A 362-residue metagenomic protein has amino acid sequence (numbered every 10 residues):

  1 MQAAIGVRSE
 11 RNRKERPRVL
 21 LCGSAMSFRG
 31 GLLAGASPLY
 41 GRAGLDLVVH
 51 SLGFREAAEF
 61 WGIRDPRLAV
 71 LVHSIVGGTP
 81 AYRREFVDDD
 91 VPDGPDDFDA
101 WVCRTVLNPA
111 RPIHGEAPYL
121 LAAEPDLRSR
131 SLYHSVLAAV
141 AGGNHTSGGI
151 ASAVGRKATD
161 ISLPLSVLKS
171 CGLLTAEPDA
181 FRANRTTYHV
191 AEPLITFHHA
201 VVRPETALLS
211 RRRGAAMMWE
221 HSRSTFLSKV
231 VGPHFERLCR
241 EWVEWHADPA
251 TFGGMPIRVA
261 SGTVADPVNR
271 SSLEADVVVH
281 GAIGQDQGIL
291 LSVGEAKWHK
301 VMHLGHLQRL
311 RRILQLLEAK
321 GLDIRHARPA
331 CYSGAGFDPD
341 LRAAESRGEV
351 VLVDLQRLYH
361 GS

Functional and structural regions predicted by a protein language model:
A3-A36: Sensor-1/coupling segment of RecA-like P-loop NTPase cores
L21-L32, T79, S333-G336, Q356: A short beta-strand-to-loop transition that corresponds to the Sensor-1 phosphate-sensing loop of AAA+ P-loop ATPases
G44-V70: Conserved small helical "lid"/interfacial subdomain of P-loop NTPases
A58, H73, A151: The alpha-helix within a helix-turn-helix
P66-E85: The conserved phosphate-sensing helix
D88, D96-E274: Accessory nucleic acid-recognition modules appended to NTPase machines
V243, L273-G281, Q287-K300, L310 (+1 more regions): Conserved catalytic cores of phosphodiester-cleaving nucleases, focusing on short active-site segments
L322-S362: Domain-level recognition of nuclease-like catalytic cores that cleave nucleotide substrates
